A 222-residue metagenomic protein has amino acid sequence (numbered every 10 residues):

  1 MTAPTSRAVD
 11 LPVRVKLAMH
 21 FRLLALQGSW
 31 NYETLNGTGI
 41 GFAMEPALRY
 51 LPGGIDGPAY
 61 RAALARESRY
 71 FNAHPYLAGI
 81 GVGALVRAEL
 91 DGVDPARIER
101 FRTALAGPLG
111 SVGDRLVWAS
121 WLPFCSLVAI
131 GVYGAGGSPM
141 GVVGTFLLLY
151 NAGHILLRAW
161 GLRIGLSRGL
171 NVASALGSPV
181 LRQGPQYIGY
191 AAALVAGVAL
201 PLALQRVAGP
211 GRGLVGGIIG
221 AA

Functional and structural regions predicted by a protein language model:
M1-R97: Soluble N-terminal domains of membrane-associated systems
L51-I55, Y133-P139: Inter-helical turn/loop segments and adjacent helix faces that build the functional surface of alpha-helical bundle
I55-L64, R97-L109, P179-R182: Membrane-interface alpha-helices at helix entry/exit sites of multi-pass transporters
E67-H74, P108-S120, V180-A191: Loop-to-transmembrane-helix entry motif
I80-V86, V117-A129, A192-L200: Hydrophobic alpha-helical transmembrane segments of multi-pass integral membrane proteins
A88, G92, S120, F124-A135 (+2 more regions): Alpha-helical transmembrane segments of multi-pass small-molecule/ion transporters
R100-Y133: Transmembrane alpha-helical segments and their cytosolic interface motifs in multi-pass membrane proteins
A135-A222: Membrane-embedded alpha-helical modules
